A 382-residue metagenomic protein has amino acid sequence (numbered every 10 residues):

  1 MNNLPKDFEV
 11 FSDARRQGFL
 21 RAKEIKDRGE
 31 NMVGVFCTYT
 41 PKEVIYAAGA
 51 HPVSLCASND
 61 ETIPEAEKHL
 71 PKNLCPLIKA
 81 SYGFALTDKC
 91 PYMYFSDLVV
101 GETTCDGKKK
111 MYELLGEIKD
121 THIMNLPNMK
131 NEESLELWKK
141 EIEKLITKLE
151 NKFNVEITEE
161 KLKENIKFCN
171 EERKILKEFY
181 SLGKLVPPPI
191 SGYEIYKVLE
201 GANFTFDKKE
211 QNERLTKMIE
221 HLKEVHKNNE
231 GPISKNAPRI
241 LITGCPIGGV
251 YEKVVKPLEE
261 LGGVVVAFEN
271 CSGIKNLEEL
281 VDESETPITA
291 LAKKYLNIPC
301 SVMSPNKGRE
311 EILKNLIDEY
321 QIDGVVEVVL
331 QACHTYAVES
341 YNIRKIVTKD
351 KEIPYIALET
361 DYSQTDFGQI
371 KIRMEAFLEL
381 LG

Functional and structural regions predicted by a protein language model:
M1-N31, E143, T147-L277, N306: A charged, amphipathic alpha-helical module
G34, Y39-L86, D97, T104 (+1 more regions): An N-terminal, globular interaction/scaffold subdomain
V44-S58, E65-A66, L241, C245-L316: Redox- and metal-dependent alpha/beta enzyme cores, enriched for Fe-S-associated oxidoreductases and cofactor-handling
Y82-K148: Acidic/His-rich segments in extracytoplasmic proteins that coordinate ligands and/or metal ions
A85, S304-Q321, E339-N342: A short, acidic, amphipathic alpha-helical segment used as a generic capping/interface helix at domain edges
S96, I317, Q321-V326: Proline-aspartate-enriched helix->loop->beta-strand connector
K109-K110, C333-E339: Glycine/threonine-rich flexible loop motifs
Y341-G382: Peripheral docking tails and interdomain loops at the edges of cofactor- or intermediate-handling domains
